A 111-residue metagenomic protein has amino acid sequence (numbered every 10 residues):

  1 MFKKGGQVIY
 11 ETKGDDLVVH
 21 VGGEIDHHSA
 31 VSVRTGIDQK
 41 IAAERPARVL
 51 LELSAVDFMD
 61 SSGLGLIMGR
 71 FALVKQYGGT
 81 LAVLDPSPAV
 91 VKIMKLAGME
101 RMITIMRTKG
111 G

Functional and structural regions predicted by a protein language model:
M1-D57, A72-G111: STAS-like cytosolic regulatory interaction modules
I67-F71: Histidine-anchored nucleotide/phosphate-binding helix
